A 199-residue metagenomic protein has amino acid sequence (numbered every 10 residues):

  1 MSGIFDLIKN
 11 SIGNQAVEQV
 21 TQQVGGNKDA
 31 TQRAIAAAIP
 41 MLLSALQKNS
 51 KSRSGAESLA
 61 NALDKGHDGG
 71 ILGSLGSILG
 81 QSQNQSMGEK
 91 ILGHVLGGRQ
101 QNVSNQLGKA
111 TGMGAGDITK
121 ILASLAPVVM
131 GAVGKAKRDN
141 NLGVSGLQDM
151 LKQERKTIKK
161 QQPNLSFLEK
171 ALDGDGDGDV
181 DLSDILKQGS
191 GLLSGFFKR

Functional and structural regions predicted by a protein language model:
M1-R199: A structural "flexibility-hinge" signal
